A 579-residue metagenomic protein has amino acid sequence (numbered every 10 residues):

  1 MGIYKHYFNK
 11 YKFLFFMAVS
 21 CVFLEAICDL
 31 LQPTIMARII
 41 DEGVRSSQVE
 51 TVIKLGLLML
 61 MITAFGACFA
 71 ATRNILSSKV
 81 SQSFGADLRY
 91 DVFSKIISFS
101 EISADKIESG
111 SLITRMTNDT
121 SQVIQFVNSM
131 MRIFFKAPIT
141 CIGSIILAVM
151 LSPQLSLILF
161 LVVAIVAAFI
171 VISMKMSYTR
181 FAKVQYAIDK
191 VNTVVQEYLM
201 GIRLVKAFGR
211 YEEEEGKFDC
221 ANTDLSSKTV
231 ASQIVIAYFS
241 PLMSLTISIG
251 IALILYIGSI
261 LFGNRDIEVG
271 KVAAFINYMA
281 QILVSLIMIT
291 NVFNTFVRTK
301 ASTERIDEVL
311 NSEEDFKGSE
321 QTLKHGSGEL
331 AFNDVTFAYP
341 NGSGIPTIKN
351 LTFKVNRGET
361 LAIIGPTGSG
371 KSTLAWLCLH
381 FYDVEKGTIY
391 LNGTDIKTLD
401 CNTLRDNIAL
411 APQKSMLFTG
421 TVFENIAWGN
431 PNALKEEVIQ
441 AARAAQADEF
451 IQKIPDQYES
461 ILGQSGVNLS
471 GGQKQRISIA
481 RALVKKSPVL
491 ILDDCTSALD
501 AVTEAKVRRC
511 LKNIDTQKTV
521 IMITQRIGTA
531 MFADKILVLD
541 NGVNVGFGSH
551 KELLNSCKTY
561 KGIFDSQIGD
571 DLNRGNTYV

Functional and structural regions predicted by a protein language model:
M1-L31, M36, V44-L58, T72-S77 (+15 more regions): Membrane-integrated ABC transporters
K10, L14-I27, I62, C68 (+2 more regions): Transmembrane helices of ABC transporter permease
K10-K12, L76-S77, S98-I102, N118-V127 (+8 more regions): An intracellular "coupling" helix at the cytosolic face of ABC transporter transmembrane type-1 domains
F23-L31, A64-A71, V123-F126, M130-I142 (+6 more regions): Hydrophobic alpha-helical transmembrane bundles that constitute the permease/transmembrane domains of multi-pass
R45-S46, Q82, Y90-T114, N118-T120 (+6 more regions): Short intracellular "coupling" helices and adjacent cytoplasmic loop segments at the cytosolic face of multi-pass
Q48-V52, L147-L161, A231-E304, V309-L310: Helix-loop-helix
G326-V579: ABC-type nucleotide-binding domain
